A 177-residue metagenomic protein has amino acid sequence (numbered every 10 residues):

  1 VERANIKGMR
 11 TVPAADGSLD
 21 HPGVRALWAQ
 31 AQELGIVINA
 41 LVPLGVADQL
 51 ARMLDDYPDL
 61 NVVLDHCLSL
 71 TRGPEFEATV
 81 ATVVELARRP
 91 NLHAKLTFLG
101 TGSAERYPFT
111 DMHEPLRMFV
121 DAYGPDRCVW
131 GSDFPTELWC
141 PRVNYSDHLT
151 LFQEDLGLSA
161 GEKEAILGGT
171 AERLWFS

Functional and structural regions predicted by a protein language model:
V1-S18: Glycine-rich phosphate-binding "P-loop"
K7, S18-V129, L138: Catalytic pocket-lining loop regions of alpha/beta-barrel enzymes, especially the amidohydrolase/enolase/GH5 lineages
M118, A122-R127, L138-S177: Mid-to-C-terminal alpha-helical segments outside catalytic/metal-binding sites
D133: Active-site glycine-centered loops adjacent to acidic/histidine catalytic or metal-binding residues that shape
